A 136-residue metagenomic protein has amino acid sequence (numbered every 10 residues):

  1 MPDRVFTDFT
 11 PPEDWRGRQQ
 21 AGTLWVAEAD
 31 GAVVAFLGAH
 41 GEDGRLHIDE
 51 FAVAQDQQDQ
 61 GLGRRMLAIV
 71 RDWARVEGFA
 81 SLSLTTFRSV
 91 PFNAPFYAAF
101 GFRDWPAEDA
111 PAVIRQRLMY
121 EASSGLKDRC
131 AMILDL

Functional and structural regions predicted by a protein language model:
M1-D14: Conserved GNAT-fold acetyl-CoA-binding loop/helix
W15-A21: Short loop/turn motifs at secondary-structure junctions and domain boundaries
R16, A80, F87-A94, F100-L136: C-terminal "cap" of GNAT-fold acetyltransferases
V26, A32-H40, R45-A52: Conserved beta-strand in the GNAT
A27, I48, D59-L67, A74: Glycine-rich acyl-CoA binding loop
F51-D59, T86-R88: A short, internal acetyl-CoA/4′-phosphopantetheine-binding micro-motif in the GNAT/acyltransferase core
R65-S81, R103: Conserved acyl-CoA
